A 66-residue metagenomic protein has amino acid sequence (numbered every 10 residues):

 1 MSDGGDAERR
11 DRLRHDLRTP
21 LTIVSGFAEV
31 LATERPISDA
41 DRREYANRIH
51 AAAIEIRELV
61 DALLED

Functional and structural regions predicted by a protein language model:
M1-E8, A62-D66: Conserved signal-transmission helix
D11-H15: Conserved phosphoacceptor histidine of two-component systems
A32, R57-E65: Short alpha-helical N-box/ATP-lid segment at the N-terminus of the HATPase_c
A32-D39: Short acidic helix/loop segment immediately C-terminal to the autophosphorylated histidine in two-component histidine
R43-N47: Short, charged, amphipathic alpha-helical segments
A51-I56: Short alpha-helical segment of the dimerization/phosphotransfer core of two-component systems
